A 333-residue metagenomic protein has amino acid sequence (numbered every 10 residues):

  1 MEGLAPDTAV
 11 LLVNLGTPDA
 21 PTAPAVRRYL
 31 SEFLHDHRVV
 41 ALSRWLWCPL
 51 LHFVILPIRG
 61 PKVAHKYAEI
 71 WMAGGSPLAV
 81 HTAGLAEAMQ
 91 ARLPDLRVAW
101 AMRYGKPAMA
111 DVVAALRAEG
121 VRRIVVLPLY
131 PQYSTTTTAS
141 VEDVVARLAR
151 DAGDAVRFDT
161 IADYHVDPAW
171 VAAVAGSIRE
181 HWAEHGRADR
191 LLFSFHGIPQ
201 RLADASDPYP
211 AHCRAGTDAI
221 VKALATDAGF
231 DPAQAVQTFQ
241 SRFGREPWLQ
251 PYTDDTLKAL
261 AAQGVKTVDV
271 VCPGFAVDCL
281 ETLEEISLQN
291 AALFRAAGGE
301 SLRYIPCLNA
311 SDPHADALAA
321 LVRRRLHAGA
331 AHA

Functional and structural regions predicted by a protein language model:
M1-A333: Active-site-proximal alpha-helix that buttresses catalytic centers in soluble enzyme cores
